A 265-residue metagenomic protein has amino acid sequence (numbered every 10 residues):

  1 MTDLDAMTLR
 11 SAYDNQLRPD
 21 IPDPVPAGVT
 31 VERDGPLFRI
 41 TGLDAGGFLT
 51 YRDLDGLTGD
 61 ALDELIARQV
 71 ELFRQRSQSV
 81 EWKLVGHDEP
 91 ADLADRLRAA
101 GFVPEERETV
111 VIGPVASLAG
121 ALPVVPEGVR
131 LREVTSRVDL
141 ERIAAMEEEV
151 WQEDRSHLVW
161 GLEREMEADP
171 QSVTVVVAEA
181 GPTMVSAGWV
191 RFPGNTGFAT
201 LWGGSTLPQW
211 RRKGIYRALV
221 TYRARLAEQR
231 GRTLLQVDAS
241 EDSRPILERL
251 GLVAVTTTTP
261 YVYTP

Functional and structural regions predicted by a protein language model:
M1-L72, E89: N-terminal charged segments
M1-P19, L54, T58, E108-V111 (+3 more regions): Short amphipathic alpha-helix that is part of the acyltransferase structural core
T30-G35, D92-V103, S172-S186: Conserved beta-hairpin
I40-R52, E105, F192-L201, R211: A conserved beta-turn-beta hairpin within the catalytic core of GNAT-like acetyltransferases that forms part
A61-V138, V237, T259-Y263: Acyl-donor-binding surface of acyltransferase catalytic domains
L62-V70, W202-P208, R212-Q229, A239 (+2 more regions): Conserved acetyl-CoA-binding loop-helix of GNAT-fold acetyltransferases
L97, L247, L252: Conserved active-site tyrosine of GNAT-family acetyltransferases
R155-Q209: A conserved beta-strand-loop-helix scaffold within acyl/acetyltransferase catalytic domains
